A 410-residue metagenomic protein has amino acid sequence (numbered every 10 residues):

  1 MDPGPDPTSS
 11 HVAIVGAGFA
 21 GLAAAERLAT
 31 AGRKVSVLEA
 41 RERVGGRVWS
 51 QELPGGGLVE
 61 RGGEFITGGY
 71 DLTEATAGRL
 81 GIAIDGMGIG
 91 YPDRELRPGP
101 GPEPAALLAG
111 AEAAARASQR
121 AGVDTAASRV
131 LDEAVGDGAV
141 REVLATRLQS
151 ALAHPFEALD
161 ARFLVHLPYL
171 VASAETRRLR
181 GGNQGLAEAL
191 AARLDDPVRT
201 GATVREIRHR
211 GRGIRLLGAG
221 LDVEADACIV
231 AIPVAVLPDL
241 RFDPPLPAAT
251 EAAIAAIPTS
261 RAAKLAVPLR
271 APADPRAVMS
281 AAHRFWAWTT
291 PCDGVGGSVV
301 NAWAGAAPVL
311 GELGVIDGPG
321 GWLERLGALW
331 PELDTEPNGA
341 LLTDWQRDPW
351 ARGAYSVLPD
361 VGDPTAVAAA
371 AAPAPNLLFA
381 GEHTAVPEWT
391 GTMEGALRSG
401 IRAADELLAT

Functional and structural regions predicted by a protein language model:
D2-P7, H11, A23, A31 (+3 more regions): Conserved flavin/dinucleotide-binding core of flavoenzymes
P7, R116-E206, G211, A231 (+3 more regions): Active-site/ligand-binding neighborhood in enzyme catalytic cores
G16-G18: Glycine-rich Rossmann-fold phosphate-binding loop(s) that bind the pyrophosphate of adenine dinucleotide cofactors
A29-P54: Glycine-rich FAD pyrophosphate-binding loop
G46-T73, A151-A153, A161-L167: Glycine-rich active-site loop/strand segments that organize a redox cofactor
G56-A121: Dinucleotide-binding Rossmann-like beta1-alpha1 core, especially the glycine-rich loop that anchors the ADP
E74-E95, V135-A145, D274-A281: A short alpha-helix-loop-beta-strand transition element characteristic of N-terminal alpha/beta dinucleotide-binding
R208-H209, L217-P275: Central helical "cap/lid" subdomain
